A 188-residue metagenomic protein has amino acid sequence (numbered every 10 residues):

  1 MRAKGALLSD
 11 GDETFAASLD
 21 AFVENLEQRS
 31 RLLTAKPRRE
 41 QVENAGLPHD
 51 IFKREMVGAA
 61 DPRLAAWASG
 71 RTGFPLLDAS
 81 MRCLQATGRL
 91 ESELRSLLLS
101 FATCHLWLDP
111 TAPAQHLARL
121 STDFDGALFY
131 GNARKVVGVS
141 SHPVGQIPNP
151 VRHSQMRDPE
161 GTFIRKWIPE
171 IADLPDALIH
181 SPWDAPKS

Functional and structural regions predicted by a protein language model:
M1-S188: C-terminal catalytic domain of photolyase/cryptochrome flavoproteins, centering on the FAD-binding pocket
